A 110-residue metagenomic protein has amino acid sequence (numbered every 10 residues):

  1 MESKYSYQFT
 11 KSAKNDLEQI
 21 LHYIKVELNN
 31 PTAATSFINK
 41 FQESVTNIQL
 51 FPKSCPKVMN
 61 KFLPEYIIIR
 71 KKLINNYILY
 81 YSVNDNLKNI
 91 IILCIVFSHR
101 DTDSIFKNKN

Functional and structural regions predicted by a protein language model:
M1-Q42: Arg/Lys-rich, positively charged N-terminal/basic patches that mediate binding to nucleic acids
S3, I67, K88-I91: Residue-level signal for beta-strand positions within conserved beta-sheet cores that form or flank
Y5-Y7, Y23, F37, C55 (+2 more regions): Aromatic side chains
I24, P31, T35, P52-M59 (+1 more regions): Secondary-structure transition/capping residues
Q42-F51: Compact soluble domain cores
L50-D85: Basic/aromatic recognition patch in beta-strand/loop cores that engages polyanionic ligands
L73-I78, S82-N110: Enriched for short, Lys/Arg-rich terminal
